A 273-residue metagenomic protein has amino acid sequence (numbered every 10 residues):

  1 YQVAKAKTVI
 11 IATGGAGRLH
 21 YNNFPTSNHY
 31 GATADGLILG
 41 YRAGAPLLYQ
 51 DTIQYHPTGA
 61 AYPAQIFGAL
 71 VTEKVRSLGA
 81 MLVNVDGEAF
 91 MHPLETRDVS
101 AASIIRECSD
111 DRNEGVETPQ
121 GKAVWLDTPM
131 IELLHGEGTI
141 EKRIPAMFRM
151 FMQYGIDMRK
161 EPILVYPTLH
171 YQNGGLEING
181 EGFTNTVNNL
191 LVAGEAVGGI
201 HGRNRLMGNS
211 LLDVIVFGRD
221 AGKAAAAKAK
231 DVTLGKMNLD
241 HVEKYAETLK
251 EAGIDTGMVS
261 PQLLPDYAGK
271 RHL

Functional and structural regions predicted by a protein language model:
Y1-T8, N185-V187: Core beta-strand elements of the Rossmann-like FAD/NAD(P) dinucleotide-binding domain in flavoenzyme oxidoreductases
Q2, A43, L78-A80, K122-V124 (+5 more regions): Structural beta-strand/beta-sheet cores of well-ordered domains, especially the beta-sheet scaffolds that support
V3-K5, I11-A12, L47-T52, N84 (+6 more regions): General beta-strand structural signal in soluble alpha/beta enzymes
T8-Q65, G208-A224: Glycine-rich loop(s) and the adjacent beta-strand/alpha-helix scaffold that form part
A16-L19, I131-L133, V197-G199: A short, flexible beta-alpha/helix-coil linker loop
A45-D157, A224, K228-K230: An anion/pyrophosphate-binding glycine-rich loop and adjacent beta-alpha core in soluble alpha-beta enzymes
V83-V99, Y171-N173, E177-V192, A196-L273: Glycine- and aromatic-enriched mobile tails/lids
G138-E181, N185-N188: Accessory "access/gating" subregions that flank catalytic or transport cores
